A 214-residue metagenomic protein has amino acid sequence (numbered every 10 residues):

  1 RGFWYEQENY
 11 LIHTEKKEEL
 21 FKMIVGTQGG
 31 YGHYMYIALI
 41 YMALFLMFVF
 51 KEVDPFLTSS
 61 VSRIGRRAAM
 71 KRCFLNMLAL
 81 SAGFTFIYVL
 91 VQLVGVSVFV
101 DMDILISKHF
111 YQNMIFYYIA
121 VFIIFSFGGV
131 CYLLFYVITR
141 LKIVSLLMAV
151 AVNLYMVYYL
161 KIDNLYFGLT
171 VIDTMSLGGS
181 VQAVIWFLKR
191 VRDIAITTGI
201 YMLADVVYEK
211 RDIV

Functional and structural regions predicted by a protein language model:
R1-I40, L44-L46, K71-K142, M175-W186 (+1 more regions): Secretory targeting signals
F48-A82: Helix-loop-helix units of permease transmembrane domains in multi-pass membrane transporters, especially ABC
K51-E52, L154-I162: Transmembrane alpha-helices and adjacent helix-loop boundaries
N76-M77, V150-L154, T197: Residue-level recognition of pore/gate-forming positions within transmembrane alpha-helices of multi-pass
V130-L134, L154, T198: Alpha-helical transmembrane segments of multipass membrane proteins
R140-M156: Central hydrophobic cores of alpha-helical transmembrane segments in multi-pass integral membrane proteins
D163-D173: A cytosolic-side transmembrane-helix exit/cap motif
G178-V214: Alpha-helical transmembrane segments of multi-pass membrane transporters/translocases
